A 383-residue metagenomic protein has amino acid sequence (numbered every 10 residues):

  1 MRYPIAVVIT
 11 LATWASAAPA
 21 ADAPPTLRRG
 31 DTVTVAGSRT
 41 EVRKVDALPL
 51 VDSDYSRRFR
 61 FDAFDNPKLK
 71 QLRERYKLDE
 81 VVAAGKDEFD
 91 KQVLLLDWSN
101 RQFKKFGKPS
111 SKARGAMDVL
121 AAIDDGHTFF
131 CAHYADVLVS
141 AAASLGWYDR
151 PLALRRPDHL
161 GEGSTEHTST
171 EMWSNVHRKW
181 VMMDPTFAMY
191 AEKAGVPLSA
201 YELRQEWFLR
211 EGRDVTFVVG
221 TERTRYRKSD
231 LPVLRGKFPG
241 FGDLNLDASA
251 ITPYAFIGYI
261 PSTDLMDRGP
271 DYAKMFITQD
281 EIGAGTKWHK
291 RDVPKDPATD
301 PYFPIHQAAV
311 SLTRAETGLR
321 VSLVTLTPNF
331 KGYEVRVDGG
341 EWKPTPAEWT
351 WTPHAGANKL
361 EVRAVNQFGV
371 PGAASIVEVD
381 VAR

Functional and structural regions predicted by a protein language model:
M1-P4: Positively charged n-region of N-terminal signal peptides that target proteins for export
A6-W14: Bacterial N-terminal signal peptides
A15-A20: Boundary at the C-terminal end of the N-terminal hydrophobic targeting segment
D31-F130, D136: Secondary-structure boundary elements
D136-T216: Hydrophobic/aromatic-rich core segments of domains that either
R204-D264: A conserved mid-domain beta-alpha-beta active-site/ligand-binding segment of alpha/beta enzyme cores
T263-R383: Low-complexity, disordered linker/stalk regions enriched in Pro/Thr/Ser/Gly
